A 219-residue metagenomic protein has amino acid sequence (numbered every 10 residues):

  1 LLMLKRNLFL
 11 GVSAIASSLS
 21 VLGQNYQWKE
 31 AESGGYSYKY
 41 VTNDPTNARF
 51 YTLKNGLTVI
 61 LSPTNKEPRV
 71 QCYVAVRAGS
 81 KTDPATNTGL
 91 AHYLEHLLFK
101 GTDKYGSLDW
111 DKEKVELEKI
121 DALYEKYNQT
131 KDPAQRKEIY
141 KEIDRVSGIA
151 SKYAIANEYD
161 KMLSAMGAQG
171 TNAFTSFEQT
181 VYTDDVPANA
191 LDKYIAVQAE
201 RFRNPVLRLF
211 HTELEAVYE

Functional and structural regions predicted by a protein language model:
L1-V12: Bacterial N-terminal signal peptides that target proteins for export
L4, G23-A154, V181-P205: His/Glu-rich zincin catalytic helix
P63, M166-S176: Catalytic zinc-binding patch centered on the HExxH motif and its immediate surroundings that defines zinc-dependent
K66, N87, F174-F177, E213: Short, glycine-/polar-rich solvent-exposed loops and beta-turns at beta-strand/coil boundaries
S151-L163: Alpha-helix-centered segments that form part of catalytic cores
P205-L214: Short secondary-structure capping/junction motifs at helix and strand boundaries
A216-Y218: Carboxylate/His-rich catalytic cores and anion/metal-binding grooves
